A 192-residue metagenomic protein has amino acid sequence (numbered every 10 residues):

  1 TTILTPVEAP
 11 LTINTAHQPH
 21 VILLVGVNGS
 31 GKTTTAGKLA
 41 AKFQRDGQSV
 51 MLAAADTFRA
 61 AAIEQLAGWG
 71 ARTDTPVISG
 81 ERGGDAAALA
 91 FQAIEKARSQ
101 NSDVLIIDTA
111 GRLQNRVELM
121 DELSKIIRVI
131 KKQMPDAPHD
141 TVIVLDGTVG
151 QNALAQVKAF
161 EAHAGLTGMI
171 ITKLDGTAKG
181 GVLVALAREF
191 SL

Functional and structural regions predicted by a protein language model:
T1-A55, A62-G83, A87-I107: Primarily NTPase-proximal linker/entry elements flanking Walker-type ATP/GTP-binding cores
T12-N14, N28, R59, Q114 (+2 more regions): Generic, ordered loop/turn and secondary-structure boundary motif
K32, D56, D108, D146 (+1 more regions): Acidic active-site catalytic centers that drive phospho-/nucleotidyl reactions and related ester hydrolyses
Q65, D85-Q100, Q114-L192: Conserved catalytic-core segment of NTP-binding enzymes
A110-R112: Short glycine-rich anion-binding loops that position phosphate/pyrophosphate groups of nucleotides and phosphorylated
